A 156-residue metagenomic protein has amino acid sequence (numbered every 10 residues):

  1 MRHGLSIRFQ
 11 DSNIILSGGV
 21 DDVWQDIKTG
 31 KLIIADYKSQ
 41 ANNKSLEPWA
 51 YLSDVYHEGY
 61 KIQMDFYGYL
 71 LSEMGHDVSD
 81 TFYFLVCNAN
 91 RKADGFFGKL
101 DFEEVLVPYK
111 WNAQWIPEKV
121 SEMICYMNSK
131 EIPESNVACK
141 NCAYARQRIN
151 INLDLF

Functional and structural regions predicted by a protein language model:
M1-P48: Catalytic cores of nuclease domains that cleave nucleic-acid phosphodiester backbones
D11, G59, E131: Residue-level marker of regulatory loop/turn positions in helix-turn-helix DNA-binding domains and in histidine
I14, V55-G59, Q63: Short, well-structured alpha-helical patches and their helix-loop capping segments that border functional surfaces
G19, T29-K31, K61, S79 (+1 more regions): A structure-centric signal for secondary-structure junctions around beta-strands
D22, Y67, C142: A residue-level signal for conserved active-site and pocket-lining positions in enzyme catalytic cores
K44-E58: Short helix/strand-bridging catalytic loops that position acidic/His residues to coordinate divalent metals and engage
Y60-S72: An active-site-proximal "capping" alpha-helix that borders the catalytic cofactor pocket
L70-F156: Metal-dependent nuclease catalytic regions and adjoining charged, substrate-binding loops involved in nucleic-acid end
